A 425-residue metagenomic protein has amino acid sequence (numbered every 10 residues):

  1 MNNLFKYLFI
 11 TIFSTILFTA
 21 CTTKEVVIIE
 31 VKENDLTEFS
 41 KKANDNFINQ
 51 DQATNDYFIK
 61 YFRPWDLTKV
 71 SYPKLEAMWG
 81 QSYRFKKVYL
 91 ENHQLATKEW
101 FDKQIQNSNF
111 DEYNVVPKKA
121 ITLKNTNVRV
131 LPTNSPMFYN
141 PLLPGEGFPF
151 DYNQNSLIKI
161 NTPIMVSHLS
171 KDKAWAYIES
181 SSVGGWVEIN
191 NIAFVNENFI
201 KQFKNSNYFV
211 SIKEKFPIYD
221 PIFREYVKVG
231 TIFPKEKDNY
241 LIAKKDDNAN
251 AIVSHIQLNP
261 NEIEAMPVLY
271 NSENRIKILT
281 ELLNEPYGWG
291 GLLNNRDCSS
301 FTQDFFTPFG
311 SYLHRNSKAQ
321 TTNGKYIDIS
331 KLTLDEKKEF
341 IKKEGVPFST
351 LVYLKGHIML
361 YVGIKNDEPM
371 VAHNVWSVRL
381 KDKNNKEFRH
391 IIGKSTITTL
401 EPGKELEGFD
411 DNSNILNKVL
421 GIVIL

Functional and structural regions predicted by a protein language model:
M1-F9: Bacterial N-terminal signal peptides that target proteins for export
F18-A20: C-terminal motif of bacterial Sec signal peptides marking the signal peptidase cleavage site
E25-P149, K159, P163-M165, A174 (+4 more regions): Boundary regions of SH3-family modules and the immediately adjacent low-complexity/disordered segments in eukaryotic
I29-K42, P369, N374, V378 (+1 more regions): Low-complexity, Gly/Ser/Thr/Pro-rich intrinsically disordered linker/tail segments
D151, N261-M266, N284-L293, F340 (+1 more regions): Second-shell loop/turn segments in exported
F194-V195, E214-S254, E285-R296, K355-T399: Glycine-rich catalytic cores of cysteine/serine-nucleophile enzymes that process amide/ester linkages in cell-envelope
W289-Q320: Active-site nucleophilic cysteine motif
H314-D382: ...with weaker cross-activation on analogous glycine-rich loops/strands in unrelated enzymes
